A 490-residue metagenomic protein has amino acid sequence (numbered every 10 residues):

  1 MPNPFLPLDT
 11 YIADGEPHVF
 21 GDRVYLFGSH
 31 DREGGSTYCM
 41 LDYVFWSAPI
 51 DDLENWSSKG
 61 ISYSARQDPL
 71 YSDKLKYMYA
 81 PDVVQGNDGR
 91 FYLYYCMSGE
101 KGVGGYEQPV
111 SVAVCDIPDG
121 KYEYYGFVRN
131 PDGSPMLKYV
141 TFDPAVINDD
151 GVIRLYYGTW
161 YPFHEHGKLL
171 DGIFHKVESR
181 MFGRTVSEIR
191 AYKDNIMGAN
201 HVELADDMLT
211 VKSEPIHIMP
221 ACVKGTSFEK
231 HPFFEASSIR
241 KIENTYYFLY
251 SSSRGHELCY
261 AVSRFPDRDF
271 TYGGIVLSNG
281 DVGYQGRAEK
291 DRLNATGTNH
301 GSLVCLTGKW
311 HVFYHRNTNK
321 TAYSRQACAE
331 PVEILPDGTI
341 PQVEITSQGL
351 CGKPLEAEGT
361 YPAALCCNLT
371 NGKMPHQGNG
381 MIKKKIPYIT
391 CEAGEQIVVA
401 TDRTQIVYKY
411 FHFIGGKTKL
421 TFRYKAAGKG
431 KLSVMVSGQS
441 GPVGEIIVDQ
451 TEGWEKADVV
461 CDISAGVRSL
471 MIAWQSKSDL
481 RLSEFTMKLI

Functional and structural regions predicted by a protein language model:
M1-E445, D449-I490: Carbohydrate-active catalytic/glycan-binding domains of CAZyme proteins, especially the secreted or lumenal ectodomains
